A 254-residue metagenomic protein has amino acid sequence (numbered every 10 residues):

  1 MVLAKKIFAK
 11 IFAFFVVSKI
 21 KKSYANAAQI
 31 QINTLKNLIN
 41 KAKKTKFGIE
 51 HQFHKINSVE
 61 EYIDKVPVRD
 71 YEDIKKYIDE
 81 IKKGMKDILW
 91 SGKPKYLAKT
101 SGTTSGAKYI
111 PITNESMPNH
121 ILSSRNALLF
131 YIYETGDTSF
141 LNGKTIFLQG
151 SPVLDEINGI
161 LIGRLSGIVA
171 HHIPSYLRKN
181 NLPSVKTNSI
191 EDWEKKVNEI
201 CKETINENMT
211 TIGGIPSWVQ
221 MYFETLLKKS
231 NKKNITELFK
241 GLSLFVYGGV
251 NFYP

Functional and structural regions predicted by a protein language model:
M1-I30, L35-Q52, I56-P254: Active-site phosphate/ATP/adenylate-binding loop shared across adenylate-forming ligases
